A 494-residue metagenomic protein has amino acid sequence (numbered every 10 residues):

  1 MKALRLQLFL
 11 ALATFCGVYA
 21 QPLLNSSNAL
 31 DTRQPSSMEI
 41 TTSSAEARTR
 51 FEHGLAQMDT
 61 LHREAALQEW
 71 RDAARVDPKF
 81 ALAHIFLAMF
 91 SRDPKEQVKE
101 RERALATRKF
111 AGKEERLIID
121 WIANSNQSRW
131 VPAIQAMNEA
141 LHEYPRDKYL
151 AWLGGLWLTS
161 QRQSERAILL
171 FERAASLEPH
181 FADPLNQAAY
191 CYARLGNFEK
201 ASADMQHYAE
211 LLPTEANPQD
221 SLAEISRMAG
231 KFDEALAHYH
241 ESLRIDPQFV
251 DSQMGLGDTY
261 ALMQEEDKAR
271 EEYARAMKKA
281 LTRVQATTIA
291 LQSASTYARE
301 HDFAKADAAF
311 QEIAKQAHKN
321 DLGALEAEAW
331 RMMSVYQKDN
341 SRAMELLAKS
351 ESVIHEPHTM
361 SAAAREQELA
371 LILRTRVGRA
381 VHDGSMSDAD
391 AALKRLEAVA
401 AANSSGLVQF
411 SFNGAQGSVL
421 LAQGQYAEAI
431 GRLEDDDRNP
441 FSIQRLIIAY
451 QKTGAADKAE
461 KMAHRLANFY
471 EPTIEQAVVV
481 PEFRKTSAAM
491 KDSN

Functional and structural regions predicted by a protein language model:
S43-D72, V76, R116-Q135, E139 (+2 more regions): Alpha-helical segment of the N-proximal tetratricopeptide repeat
L55, M89, I122, L156 (+9 more regions): Residue-level recognition of tetratricopeptide repeat
D72-R75, A106-K109, L141-H142, E172-S176 (+9 more regions): Conserved structural position within tetratricopeptide repeats
F86, L153, Q187, S221 (+4 more regions): Canonical tetratricopeptide repeat
